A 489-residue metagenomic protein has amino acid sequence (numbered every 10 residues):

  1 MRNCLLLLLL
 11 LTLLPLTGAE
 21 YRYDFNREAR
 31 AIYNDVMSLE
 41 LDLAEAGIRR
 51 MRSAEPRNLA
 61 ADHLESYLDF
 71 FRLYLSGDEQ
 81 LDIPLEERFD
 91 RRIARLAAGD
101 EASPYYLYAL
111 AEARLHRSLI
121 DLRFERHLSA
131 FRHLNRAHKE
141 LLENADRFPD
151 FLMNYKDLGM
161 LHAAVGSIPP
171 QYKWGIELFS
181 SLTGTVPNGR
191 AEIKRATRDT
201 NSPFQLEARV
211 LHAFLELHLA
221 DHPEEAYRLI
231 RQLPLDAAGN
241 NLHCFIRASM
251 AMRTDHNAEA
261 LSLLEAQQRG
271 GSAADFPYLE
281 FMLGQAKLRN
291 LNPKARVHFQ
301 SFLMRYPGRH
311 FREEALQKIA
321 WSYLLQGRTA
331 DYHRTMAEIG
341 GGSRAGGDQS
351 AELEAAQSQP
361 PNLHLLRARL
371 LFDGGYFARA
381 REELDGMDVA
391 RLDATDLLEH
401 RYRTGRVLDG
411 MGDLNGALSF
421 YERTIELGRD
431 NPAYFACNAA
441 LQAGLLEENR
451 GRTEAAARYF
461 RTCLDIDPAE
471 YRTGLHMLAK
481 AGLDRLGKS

Functional and structural regions predicted by a protein language model:
E20-R22, R49-P56, D100, D146-R147 (+10 more regions): Solenoid-like repeat scaffolds
Y21-F25, D35, L39-A46, E65-F214 (+2 more regions): Short coil/linker segments at helix-helix boundaries
R22-E28, S103, L152, P169-Y172 (+10 more regions): Generic helix N-cap/helix-start motif at coil->alpha-helix transitions
R27-E40, I246, N362-R379: Alpha-helical segment of the N-proximal tetratricopeptide repeat
Y33, Y67, Y74, E112 (+13 more regions): Residue-level recognition of tetratricopeptide repeat
L39, E125, G184, A220-D221 (+6 more regions): Residue-level detector of the short coil/turn that links helix A to helix B within each tetratricopeptide repeat
G47-R49, L81-A97, S129-L142, W174-G175 (+8 more regions): Alpha-helical repeat scaffolds
F71, H116, A164, H218 (+7 more regions): Register position in tetratricopeptide repeats
